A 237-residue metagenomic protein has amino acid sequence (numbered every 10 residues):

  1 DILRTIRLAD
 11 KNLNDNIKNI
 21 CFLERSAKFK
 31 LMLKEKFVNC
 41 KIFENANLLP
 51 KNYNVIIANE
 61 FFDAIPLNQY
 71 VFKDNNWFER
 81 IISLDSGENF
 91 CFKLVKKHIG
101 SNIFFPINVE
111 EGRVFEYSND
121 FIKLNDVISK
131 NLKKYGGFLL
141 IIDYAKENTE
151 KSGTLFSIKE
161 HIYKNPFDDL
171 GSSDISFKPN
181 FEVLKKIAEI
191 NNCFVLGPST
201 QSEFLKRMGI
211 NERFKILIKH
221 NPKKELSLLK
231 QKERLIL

Functional and structural regions predicted by a protein language model:
D1-K51: SAM cofactor-binding core of SAM-dependent methyltransferases, primarily the Rossmann-like beta-alpha-beta module
R4, L8, L31, E35 (+5 more regions): A broad, structural surface signal
D15, F37-V38, F62, K134 (+1 more regions): Short, well-ordered coil/turn elements that cap or connect secondary structure elements
L23, I56-N59, I142: Active-site flanking residues adjacent to catalytic metal/cofactor-binding acidic residues
A27, F62, K146: Short, glycine/acidic-enriched loop or turn micro-motifs at the edges of active sites
Y53-N54, G137: Conserved acidic residues
V55-I107, S152-N165: A mobile, often basic/glycine-rich helix-loop segment that functions as the active-site lid/recognition loop
N102-L237: Long, Lys/Arg- and hydrophobic-enriched amphipathic alpha-helices
